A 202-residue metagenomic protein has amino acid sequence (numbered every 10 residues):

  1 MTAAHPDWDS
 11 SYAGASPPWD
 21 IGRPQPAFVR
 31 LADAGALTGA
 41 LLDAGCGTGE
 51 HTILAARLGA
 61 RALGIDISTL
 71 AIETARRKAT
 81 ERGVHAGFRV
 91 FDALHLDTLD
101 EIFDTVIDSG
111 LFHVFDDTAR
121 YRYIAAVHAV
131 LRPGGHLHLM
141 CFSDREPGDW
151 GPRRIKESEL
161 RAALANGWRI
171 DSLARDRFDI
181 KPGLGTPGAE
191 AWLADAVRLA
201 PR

Functional and structural regions predicted by a protein language model:
T2-L42, T48-L99, F115-V130, G135-R202: Class I (Rossmann-like) S-adenosyl-L-methionine-dependent methyltransferase catalytic domain, capturing the SAM-binding
T98-V106: A short acidic, Gly/Pro-enriched loop at the edge of an enzyme's catalytic core that lines a small-molecule cofactor
G110-V114: Short catalytic micro-motifs in class I SAM-dependent methyltransferases
